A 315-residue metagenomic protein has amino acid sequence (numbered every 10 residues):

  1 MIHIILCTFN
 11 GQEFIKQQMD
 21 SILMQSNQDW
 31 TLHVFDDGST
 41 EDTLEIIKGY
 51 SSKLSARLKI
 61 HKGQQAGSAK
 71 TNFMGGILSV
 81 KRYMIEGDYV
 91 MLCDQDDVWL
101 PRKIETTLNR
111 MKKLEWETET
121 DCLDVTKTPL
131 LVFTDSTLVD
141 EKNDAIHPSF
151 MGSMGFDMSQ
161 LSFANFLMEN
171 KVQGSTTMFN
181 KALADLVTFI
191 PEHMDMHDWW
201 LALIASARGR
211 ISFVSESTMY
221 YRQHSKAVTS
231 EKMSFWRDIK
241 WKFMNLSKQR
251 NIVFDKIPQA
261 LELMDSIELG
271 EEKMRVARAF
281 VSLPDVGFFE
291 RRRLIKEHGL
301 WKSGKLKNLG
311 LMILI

Functional and structural regions predicted by a protein language model:
M1-M233: Nucleotide-sugar donor-binding/catalytic module of glycosyltransferases that assemble extracellular/cell-envelope
M194, R222-I315: C-terminal subregions of glycosyltransferases and related glycan-biosynthesis enzymes
